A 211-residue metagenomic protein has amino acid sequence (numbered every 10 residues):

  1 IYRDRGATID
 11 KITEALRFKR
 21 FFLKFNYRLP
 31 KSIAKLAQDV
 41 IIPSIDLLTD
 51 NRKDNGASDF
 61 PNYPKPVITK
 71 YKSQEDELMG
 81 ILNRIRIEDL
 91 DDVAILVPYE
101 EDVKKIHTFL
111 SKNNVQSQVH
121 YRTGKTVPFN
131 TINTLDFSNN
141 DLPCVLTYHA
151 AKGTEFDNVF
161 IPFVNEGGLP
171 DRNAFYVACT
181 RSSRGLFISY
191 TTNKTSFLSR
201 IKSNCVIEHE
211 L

Functional and structural regions predicted by a protein language model:
I1-V127, I132-V177, R181-S196, K202-L211: Conserved helicase motor core of SF1/SF2 NTP-dependent helicases
